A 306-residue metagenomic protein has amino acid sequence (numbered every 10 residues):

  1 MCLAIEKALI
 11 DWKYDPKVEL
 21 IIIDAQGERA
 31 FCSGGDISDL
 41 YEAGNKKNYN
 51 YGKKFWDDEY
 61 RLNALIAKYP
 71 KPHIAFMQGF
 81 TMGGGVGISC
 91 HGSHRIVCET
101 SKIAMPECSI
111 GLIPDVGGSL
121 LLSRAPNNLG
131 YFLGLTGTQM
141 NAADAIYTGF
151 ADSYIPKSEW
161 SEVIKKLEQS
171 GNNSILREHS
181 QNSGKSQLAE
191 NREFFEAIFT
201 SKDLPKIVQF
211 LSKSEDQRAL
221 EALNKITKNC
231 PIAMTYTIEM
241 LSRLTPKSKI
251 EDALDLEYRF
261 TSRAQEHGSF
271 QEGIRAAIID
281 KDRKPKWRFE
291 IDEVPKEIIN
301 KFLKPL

Functional and structural regions predicted by a protein language model:
M1-D24, A64, P305: Conserved CoA-thioester-binding segment of acyl-CoA-metabolizing enzymes
I23, D36, I88-S89, D144-A145 (+2 more regions): Hydrophobic/aromatic residues within transmembrane alpha-helices of multi-pass small-molecule transporters
A25-D58, G111, I291-D292, F302: Glycine- (often His-adjacent) and acidic-residue-rich active-site loop that binds/positions the CoA thioester
I66-I110, F132-A142: Glycine-rich beta-to-alpha active-site loop
G92-P114, Y147-V163: Gly/Pro- and small hydrophobic-enriched strand-loop and loop-to-helix capping segments that sit at the rims
S123-S170: Loop-centered beta-sheet repeat module
F150, I155-N229, A233: Amphipathic alpha-helical blocks and their helix-capping loop/short-beta junctions
L211-R218, I226-L306: Long, low-complexity C-terminal extensions of enzymes
